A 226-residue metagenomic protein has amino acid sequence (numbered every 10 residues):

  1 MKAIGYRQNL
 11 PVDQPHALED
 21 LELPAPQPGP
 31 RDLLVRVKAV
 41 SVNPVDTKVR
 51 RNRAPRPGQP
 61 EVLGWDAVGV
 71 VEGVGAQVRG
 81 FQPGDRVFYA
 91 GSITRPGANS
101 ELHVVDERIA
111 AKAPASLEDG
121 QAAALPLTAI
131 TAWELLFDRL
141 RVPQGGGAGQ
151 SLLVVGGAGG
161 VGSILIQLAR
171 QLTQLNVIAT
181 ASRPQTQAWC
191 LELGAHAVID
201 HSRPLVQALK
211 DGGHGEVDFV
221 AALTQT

Functional and structural regions predicted by a protein language model:
P24-S41, R51-T94: Glycine-rich beta-strand-centered segment in the early N-terminal region that forms part of a ligand/cofactor-binding
G58, L117-L125: Short pre-catalytic strand/loop immediately N-terminal to key active-site residues, enriched for Gly-Thr
T94-E107: A structural motif shared across PLP-dependent enzymes of the aminotransferase-like
A123-R203: Mid-domain Rossmann-like dinucleotide-binding core that forms the NAD(H)/NADP(H) cofactor-binding site
G145, L193, A197-T226: Glycine-rich cofactor phosphate-binding loops and adjacent beta1-alpha1 units of small-molecule cofactor enzyme domains
